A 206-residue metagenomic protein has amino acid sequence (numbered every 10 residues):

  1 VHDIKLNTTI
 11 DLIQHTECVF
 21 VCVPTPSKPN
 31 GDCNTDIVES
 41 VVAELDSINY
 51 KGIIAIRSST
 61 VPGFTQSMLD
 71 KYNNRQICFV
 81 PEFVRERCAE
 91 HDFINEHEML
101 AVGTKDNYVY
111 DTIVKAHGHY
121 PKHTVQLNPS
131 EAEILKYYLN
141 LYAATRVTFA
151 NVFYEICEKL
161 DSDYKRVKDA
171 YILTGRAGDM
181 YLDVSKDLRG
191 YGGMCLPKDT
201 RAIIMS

Functional and structural regions predicted by a protein language model:
V1-S206: Structural/interface elements that position substrates and couple domains in central-metabolism enzymes
